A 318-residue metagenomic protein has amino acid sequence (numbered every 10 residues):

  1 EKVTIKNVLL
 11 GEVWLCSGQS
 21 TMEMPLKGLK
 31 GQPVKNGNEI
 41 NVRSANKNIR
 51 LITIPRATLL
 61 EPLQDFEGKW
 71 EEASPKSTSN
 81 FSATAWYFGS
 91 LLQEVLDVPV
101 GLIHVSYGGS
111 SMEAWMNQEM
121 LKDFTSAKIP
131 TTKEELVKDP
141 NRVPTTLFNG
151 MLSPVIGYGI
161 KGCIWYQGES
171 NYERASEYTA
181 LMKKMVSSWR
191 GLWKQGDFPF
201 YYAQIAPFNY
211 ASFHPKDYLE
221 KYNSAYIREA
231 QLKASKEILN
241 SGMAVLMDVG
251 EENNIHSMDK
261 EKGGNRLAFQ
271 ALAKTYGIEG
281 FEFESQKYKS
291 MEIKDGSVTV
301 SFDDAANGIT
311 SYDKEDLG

Functional and structural regions predicted by a protein language model:
E1-G318: Cell-envelope and extracellular/periplasmic
